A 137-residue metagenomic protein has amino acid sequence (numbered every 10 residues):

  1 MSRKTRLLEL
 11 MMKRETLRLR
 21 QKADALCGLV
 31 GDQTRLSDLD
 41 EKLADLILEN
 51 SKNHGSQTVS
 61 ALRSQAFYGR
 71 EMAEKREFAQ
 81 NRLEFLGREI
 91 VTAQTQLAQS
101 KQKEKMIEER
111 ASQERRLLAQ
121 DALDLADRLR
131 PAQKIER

Functional and structural regions predicted by a protein language model:
M1-R137: Charge-rich amphipathic alpha-helical interaction elements
